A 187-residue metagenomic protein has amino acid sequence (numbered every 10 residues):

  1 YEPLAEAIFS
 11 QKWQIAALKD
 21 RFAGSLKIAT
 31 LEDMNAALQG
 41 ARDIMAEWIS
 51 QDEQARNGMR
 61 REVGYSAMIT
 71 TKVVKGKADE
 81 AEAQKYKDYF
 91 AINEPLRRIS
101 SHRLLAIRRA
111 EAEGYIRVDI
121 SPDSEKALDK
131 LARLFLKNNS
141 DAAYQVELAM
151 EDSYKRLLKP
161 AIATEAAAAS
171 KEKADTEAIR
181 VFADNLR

Functional and structural regions predicted by a protein language model:
Y1-L186: Duplex nucleic acid-engaging cores and interfaces of nucleic-acid transaction enzymes
